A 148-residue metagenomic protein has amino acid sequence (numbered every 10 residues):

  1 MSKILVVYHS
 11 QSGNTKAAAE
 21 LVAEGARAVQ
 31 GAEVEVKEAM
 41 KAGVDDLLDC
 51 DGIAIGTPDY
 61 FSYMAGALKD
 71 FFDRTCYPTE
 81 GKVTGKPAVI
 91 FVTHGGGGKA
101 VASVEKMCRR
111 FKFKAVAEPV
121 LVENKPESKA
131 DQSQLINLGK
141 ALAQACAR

Functional and structural regions predicted by a protein language model:
S2-I4, N14-A17, L21-Q30, E35-D45 (+1 more regions): FMN-binding flavodoxin-like domain, especially the glycine-rich phosphate-binding loop
H9-G13: Short polar catalytic/cofactor-binding loops
